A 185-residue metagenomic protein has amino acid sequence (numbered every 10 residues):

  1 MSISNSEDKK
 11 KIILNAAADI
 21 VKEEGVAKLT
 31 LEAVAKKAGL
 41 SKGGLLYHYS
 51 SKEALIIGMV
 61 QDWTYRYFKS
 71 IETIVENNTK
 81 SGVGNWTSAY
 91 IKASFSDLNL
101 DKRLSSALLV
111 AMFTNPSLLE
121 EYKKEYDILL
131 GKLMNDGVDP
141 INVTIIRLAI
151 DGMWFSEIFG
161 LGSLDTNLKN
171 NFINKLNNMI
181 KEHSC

Functional and structural regions predicted by a protein language model:
M1-E7, C185: N-terminal intrinsically disordered/low-complexity leader segments
K10-N15, A27, Y49-E72, E76: An amphipathic alpha-helix adjacent to DNA-recognition modules
I12, I20-A54: Helix-turn-helix
A16-I20, A93: Short amphipathic alpha-helical elements of helix-turn-helix/winged-helix folds
G58, E72-S105: Hydrophobic alpha-helical connector segments
Y90-S94, S105-L109, I146-M153: Short alpha-helical scaffolding segments that buttress acidic/His motifs in well-ordered protein cores
T114-N115: Short loop-to-helix capping motifs
L118-K123, D127, K132-C185: Hydrophobic/aromatic-rich alpha-helical bundle segments in the mid-to-C-terminal region
